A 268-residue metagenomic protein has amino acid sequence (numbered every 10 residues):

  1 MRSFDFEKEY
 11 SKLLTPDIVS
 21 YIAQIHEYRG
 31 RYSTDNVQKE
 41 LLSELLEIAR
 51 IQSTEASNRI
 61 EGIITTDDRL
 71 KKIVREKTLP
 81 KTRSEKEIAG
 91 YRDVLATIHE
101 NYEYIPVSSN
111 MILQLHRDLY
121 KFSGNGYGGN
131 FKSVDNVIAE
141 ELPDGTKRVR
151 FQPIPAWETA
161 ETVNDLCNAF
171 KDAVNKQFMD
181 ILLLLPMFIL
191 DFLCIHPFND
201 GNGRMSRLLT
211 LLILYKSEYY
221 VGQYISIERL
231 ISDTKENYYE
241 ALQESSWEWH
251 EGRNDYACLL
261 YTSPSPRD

Functional and structural regions predicted by a protein language model:
M1-R267: FIC/Doc superfamily catalytic core
